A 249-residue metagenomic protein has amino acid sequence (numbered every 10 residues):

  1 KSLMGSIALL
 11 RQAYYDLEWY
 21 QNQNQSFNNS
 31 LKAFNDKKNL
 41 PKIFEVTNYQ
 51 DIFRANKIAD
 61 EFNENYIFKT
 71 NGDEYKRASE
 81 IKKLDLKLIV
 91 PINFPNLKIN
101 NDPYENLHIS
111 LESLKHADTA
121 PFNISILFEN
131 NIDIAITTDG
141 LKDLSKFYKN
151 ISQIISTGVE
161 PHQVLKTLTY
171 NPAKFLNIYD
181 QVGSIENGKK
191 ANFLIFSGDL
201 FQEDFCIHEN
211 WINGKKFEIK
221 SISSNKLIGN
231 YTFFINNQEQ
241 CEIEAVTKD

Functional and structural regions predicted by a protein language model:
K1-T70, E74, L200, C206 (+1 more regions): Polyanionic/metal-chelating signatures
Q23-K32, P95, I99, I219-N230: Long, charged amphipathic helices and adjacent flexible linkers at domain junctions
P41, P91-S197: His/Asp/Glu-enriched, well-ordered alpha-helical/loop segment that forms or immediately abuts the divalent-metal
R54, N187-K190, L227: Short, flexible surface segments
A59-N65, K82-I89, N131-D133: Glycine-enriched alpha-helix->loop->beta-strand junction motifs that scaffold or abut catalytic
R77-E80, L97-Y104, C206: Short, charged, surface-exposed secondary-structure boundary motifs
K190-S223: C-terminal cap of metal-dependent C-N hydrolases
S223-E244, D249: Tryptophan-anchored aromatic micro-motifs
